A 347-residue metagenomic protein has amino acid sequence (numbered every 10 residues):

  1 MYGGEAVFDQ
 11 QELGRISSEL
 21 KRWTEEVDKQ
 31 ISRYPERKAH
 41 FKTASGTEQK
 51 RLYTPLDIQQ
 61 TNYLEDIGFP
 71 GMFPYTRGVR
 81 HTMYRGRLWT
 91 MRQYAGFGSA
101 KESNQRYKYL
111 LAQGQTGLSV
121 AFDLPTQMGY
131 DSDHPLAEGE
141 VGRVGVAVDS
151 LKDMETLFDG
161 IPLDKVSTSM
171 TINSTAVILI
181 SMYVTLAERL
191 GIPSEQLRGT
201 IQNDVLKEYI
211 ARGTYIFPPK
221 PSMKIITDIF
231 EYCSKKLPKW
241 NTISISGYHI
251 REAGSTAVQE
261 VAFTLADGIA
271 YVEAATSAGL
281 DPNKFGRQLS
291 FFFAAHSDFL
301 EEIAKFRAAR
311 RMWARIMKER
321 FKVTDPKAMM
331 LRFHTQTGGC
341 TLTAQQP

Functional and structural regions predicted by a protein language model:
Y2-E302, R320-Q336: Catalytic alpha/beta active-site cores
Y271-V272, M312, I316: Short, well-ordered amphipathic alpha-helical segments that serve as non-catalytic structural scaffolds within diverse
E302-R310: Extended amphipathic alpha-helical segments enriched in small hydrophobics
A314, G338-P347: Flexible, glycine/threonine-enriched loop-and-boundary segments that flank and lead into catalytic domains of large
